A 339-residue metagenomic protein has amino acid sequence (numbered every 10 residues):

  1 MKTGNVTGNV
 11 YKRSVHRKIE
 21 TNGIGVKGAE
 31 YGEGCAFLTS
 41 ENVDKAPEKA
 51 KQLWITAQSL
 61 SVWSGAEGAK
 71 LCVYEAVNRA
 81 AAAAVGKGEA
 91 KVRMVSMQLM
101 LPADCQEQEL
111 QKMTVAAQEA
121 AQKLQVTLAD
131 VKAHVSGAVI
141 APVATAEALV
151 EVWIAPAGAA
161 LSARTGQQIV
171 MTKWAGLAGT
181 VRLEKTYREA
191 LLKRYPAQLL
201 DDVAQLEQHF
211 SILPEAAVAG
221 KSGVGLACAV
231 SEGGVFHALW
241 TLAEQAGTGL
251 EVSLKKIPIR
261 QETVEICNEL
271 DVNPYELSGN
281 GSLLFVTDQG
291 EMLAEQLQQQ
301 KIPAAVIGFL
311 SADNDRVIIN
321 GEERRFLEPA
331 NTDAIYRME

Functional and structural regions predicted by a protein language model:
K2-H16, Q298-E339: Acidic, Ser/Thr/Pro-rich beta/coil linker or hinge segments at domain junctions
G4-M171: Glycine-rich phosphate/pyrophosphate-binding loop regions near the starts of catalytic domains
M97-M100, V131-S136, W174, S231-G233 (+3 more regions): Short, ordered loop/turn segments at secondary-structure junctions
P102-D104, A204-S278: Active-site-proximal betaalpha loop/short-helix elements that scaffold phosphoryl/nucleotidyl transfer chemistry
A141, L277-S282: Short Gly/Ser/Thr- and Asp/Glu-enriched loop/turn motifs at secondary-structure junctions
W153-Q205: Phosphate/diphosphate-binding glycine-rich loops and adjacent basic-rich segments that engage nucleotide
V230-S231, G249-P258, E276-S278, A294-G321: Beta-strand->loop->alpha-helix junctions that form or flank phosphate-binding loops in nucleotide-handling enzymes
V286-M292: Helix N-cap motif at beta-to-alpha junctions
